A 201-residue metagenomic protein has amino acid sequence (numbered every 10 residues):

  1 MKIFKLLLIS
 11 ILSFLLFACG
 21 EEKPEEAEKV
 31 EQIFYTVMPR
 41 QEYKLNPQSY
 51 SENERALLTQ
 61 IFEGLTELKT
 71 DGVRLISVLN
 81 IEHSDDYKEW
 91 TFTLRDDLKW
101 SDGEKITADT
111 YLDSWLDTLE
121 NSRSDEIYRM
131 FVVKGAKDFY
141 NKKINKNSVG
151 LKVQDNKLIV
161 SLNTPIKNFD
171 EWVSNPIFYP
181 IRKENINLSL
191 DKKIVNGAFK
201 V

Functional and structural regions predicted by a protein language model:
K2-I9: Sec-dependent signal peptide recognition, specifically the positively charged N-region followed immediately by
F17-A18: C-terminal motif of bacterial Sec signal peptides marking the signal peptidase cleavage site
V30-Y43, E89-F92, Y111-S114, L158-V160 (+1 more regions): Short, well-ordered beta-strand elements
V37-D86, I194: N-terminal lobe/hinge region of extracytoplasmic solute-binding protein
T59, E63, D109-D117, E171: Solvent-exposed, polar/charged alpha-helical surfaces in well-ordered, non-transmembrane soluble domains, broadly
I81-I127: Aromatic- and charge-enriched surface segment that lines or borders ligand/interaction sites
L151-P165: Non-catalytic accessory/assembly modules
L162-V201: Gly/Pro-rich hinge or "lid" segments in bacterial periplasmic/extracellular proteins
